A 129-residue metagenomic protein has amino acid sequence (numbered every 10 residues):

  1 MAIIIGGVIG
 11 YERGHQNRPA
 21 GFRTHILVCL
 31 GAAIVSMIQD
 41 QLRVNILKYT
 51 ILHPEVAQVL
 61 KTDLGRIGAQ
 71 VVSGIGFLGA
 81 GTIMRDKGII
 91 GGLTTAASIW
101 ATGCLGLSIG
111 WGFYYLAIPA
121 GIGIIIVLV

Functional and structural regions predicted by a protein language model:
M1-V59, D63-G65: Alpha-helical transmembrane segments and their membrane-interface boundaries that form or gate the permeation pathway
G6-R18, F77-I90: C-terminal ends of transmembrane helices
H15-V28, D63-V72, D86-A101: Short, non-helical or kinked segments that cap or interrupt transmembrane helices
L27-M37, A97-G110: Small-residue-rich segments of transmembrane alpha-helices in multi-pass membrane proteins, especially helix faces
L47, G65-T82: Hydrophobic, membrane-facing alpha-helical anchors
L52-T62, G76-K87: Short juxtamembrane and helix-loop transition motifs at transmembrane-helix boundaries in membrane proteins
G112-I122: Loop-to-transmembrane alpha-helix initiation sites
G123-V129: Alpha-helical transmembrane segments and their membrane-interface exit regions
